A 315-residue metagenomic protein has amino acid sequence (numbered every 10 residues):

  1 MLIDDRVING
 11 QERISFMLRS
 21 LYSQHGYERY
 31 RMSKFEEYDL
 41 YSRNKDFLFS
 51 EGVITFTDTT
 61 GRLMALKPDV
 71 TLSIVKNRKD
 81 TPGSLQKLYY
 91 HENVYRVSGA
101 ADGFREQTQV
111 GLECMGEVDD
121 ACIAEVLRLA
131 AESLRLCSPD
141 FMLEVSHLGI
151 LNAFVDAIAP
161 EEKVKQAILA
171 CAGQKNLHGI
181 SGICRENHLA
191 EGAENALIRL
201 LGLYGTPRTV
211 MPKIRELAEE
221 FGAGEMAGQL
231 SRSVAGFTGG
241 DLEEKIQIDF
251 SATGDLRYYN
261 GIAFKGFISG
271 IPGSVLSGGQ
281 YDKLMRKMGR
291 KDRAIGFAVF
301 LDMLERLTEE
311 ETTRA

Functional and structural regions predicted by a protein language model:
M1-K67, A124: TRNA-binding/sensing appendages of the translation machinery
V7-H25, E37, D69-P82, Y89-P139 (+1 more regions): Positively charged, Gly/Ser-enriched RNA/tRNA-binding surfaces
Y30, E144, Q247-D249: General small-molecule cofactor/ligand-binding pocket signal
M32-E51, S146-D156, A252-G261: Beta-rich nucleic-acid/ligand-interaction surfaces
G52-T60, P160-G182, L189: Acidic, His- and aromatic-enriched active-site or binding-groove loops in soluble protein domains that engage sugars
L66, S146, V299: A conserved hydrophobic position in a structured secondary element of the catalytic/binding core that shapes
C137-D140, E144-V155, E161-V164, H178: Extended alpha-helical scaffolds
